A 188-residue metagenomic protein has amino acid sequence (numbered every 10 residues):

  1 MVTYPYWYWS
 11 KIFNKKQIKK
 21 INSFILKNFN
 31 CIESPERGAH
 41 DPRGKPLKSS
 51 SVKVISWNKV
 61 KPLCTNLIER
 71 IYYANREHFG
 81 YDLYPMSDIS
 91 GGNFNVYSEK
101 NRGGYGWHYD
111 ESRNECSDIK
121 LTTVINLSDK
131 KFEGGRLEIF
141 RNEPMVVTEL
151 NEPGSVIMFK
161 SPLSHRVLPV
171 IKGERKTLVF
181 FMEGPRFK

Functional and structural regions predicted by a protein language model:
M1-M86, N93: Non-heme Fe(II)/2-oxoglutarate
Y73-K188: Catalytic core of non-heme Fe(II) oxygenases with the double-stranded beta-helix
